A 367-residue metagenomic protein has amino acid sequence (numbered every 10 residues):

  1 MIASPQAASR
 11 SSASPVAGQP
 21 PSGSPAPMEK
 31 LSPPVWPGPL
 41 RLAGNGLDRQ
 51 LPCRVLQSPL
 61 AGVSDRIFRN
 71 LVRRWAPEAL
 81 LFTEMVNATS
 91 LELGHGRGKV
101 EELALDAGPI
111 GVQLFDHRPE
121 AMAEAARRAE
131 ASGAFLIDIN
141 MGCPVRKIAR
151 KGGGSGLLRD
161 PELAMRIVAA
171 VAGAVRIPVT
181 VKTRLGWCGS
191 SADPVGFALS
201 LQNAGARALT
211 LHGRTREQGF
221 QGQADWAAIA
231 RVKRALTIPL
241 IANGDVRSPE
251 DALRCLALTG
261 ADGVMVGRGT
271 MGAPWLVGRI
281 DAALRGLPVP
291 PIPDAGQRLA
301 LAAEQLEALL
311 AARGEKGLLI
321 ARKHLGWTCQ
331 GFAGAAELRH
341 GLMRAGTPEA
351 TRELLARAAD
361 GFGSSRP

Functional and structural regions predicted by a protein language model:
M1-L51, V55-L56, A61, R166 (+6 more regions): Alpha/beta catalytic cores of nucleotide-metabolism and tRNA/nucleoside-modifying enzymes
P33-L47, L60-F135: Glycine-rich, positively charged N-terminal anion/phosphate-binding segment
V55-S58, L81-T83, I110-L114, I137 (+4 more regions): Hydrophobic faces of well-ordered beta-strands that scaffold small-molecule active sites in alpha/beta enzyme cores
L60-G62, V86-A88, F115-H117, G142-P144 (+4 more regions): Active-site beta-loop-alpha junctions enriched in small/polar residues
K99-V100, G152-L158: Short glycine-enriched, charge-decorated loop/helix-capping segments at active-site entrances that position
A123-I137, M141-K151, E162-I238: Alpha/beta enzyme core
L157-P161, G222, A295: Flexible, glycine- and charge-enriched loops at secondary-structure boundaries
